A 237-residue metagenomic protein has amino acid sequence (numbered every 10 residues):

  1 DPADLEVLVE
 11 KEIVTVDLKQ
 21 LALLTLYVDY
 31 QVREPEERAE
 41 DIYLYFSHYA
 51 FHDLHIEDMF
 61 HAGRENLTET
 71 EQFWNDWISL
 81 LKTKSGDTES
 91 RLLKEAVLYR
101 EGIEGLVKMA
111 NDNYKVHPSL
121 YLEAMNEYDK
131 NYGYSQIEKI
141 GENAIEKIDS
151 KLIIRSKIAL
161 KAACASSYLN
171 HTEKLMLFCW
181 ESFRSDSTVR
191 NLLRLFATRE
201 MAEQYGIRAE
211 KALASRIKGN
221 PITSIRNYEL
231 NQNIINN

Functional and structural regions predicted by a protein language model:
D1-N237: Eukaryote-biased, non-catalytic alpha-solenoid scaffold regions
